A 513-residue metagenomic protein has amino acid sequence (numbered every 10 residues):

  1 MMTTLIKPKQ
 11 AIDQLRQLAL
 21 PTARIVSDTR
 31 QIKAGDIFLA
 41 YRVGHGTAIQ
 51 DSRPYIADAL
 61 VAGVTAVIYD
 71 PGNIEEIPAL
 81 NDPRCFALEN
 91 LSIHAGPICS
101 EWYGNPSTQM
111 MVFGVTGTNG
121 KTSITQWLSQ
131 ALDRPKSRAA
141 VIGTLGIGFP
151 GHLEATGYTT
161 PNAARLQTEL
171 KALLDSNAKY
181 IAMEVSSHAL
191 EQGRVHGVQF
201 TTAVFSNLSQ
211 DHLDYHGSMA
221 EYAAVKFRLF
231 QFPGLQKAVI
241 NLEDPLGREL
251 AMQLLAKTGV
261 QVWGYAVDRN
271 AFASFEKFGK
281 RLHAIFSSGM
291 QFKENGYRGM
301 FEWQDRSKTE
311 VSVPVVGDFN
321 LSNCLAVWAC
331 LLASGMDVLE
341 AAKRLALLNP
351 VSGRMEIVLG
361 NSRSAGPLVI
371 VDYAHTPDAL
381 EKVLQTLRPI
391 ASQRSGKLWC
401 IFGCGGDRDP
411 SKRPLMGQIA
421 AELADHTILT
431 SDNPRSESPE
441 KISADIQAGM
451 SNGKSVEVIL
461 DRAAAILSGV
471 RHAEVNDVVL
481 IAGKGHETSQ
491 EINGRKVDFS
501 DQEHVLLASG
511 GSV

Functional and structural regions predicted by a protein language model:
M1-P97, E101, P245, K308 (+3 more regions): N-terminal leader/targeting and accessory segments in enzymes
T4-L5, V67, P71-A79, G366-L368 (+2 more regions): C-terminal helical cap/extension that packs against the catalytic core of soluble nucleotide-cofactor enzymes
G35, N73-A79, S176, E191 (+3 more regions): Acidic, Mg2+-coordinating active-site environments of NTP-dependent enzymes
R42-S52, V351, D378-L380, T386-N452 (+1 more regions): Active-site beta-alpha connecting loops in nucleotide-dependent enzymes
V43-H45, S187-H188, Q210-D211, D244-P245 (+4 more regions): Short glycine-rich anion-binding loops that position phosphate/pyrophosphate groups of nucleotides and phosphorylated
V61-A62, P78-L80, H196-Q199, L229-G234 (+4 more regions): Short, conserved loop/helix-junction motifs that constitute active-site signature segments in enzyme catalytic cores
H94-L242, L246-Q261, W328: Phosphate-binding loop of NTP-binding sites
V478-G511: Glycine/aspartate-rich loop-and-adjacent alpha/beta segment that forms the canonical ThDP
